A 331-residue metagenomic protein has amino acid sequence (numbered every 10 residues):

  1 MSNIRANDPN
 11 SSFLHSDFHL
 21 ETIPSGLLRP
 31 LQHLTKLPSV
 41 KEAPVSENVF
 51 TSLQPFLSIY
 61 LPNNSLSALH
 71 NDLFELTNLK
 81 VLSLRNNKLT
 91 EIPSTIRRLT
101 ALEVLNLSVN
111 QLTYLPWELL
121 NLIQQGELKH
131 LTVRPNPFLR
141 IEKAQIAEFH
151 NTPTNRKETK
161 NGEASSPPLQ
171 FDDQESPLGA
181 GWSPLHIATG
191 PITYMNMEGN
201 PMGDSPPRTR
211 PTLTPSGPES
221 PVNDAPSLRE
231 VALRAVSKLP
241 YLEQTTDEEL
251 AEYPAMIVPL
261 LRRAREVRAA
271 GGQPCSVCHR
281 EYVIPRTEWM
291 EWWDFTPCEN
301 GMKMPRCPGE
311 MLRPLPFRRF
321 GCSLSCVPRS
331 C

Functional and structural regions predicted by a protein language model:
M1-V40, S58-I59: N-terminal segments that cap or nucleate solenoid repeat domains
F13-H15, Q54-L61, L79-L84, L102-L107 (+1 more regions): Conserved hydrophobic beta-strand positions in leucine-rich repeat
F18, I59, N63-L66, N87 (+2 more regions): Conserved "Asn-ladder"/turn position within leucine-rich repeats
I23-L28, S46-E47, L69-D72, I92-T95 (+2 more regions): The feature encodes a structural signal of leucine-rich repeats
L28-S58, E148-Q174, W293-P308: Intrinsically disordered, low-complexity domain-flanking/linker segments in eukaryotic proteins, enriched
P30-L34, T51-P55, E75-N78, R98-A101 (+1 more regions): Leucine-rich repeat
A43-V49, E103-T246: Leucine-rich repeat domain C-terminal region
S205-C331: Cullin-RING E3 adaptor/co-adaptor recruitment helices
